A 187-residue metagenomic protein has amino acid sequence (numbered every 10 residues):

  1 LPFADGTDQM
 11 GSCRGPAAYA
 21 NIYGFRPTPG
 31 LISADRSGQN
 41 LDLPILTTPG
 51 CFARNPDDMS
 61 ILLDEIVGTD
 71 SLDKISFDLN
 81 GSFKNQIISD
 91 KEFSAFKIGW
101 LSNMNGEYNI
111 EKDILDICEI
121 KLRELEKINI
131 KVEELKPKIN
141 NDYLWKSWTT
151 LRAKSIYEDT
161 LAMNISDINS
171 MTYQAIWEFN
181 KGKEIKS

Functional and structural regions predicted by a protein language model:
L1-A18, F52-P56, L63: Active-site-proximal alpha-helical scaffold in enzymes
F3-G6, S33-D35, D70-S76, I130-K136: Acidic/polar loop patches that form or flank catalytic/metal-binding clefts of enzymes that bind anionic ligands
T7-S37: Glycine/threonine-rich beta-strand-loop-alpha-helix active-site module that forms ligand/phosphate-binding
A18-I22, W145-A153: Short low-complexity, flexible loop/linker segments enriched in glycine and/or proline with clustered acidic
R26-D116: A short helix-breaking turn/cap at a secondary-structure junction
F83-I87, I110-P137, Y157-T172: Acyltransferase
E92-S102, T150-S187: Short helix-loop capping/hinge segments that flank enzyme active sites or metal/cofactor-binding pockets
